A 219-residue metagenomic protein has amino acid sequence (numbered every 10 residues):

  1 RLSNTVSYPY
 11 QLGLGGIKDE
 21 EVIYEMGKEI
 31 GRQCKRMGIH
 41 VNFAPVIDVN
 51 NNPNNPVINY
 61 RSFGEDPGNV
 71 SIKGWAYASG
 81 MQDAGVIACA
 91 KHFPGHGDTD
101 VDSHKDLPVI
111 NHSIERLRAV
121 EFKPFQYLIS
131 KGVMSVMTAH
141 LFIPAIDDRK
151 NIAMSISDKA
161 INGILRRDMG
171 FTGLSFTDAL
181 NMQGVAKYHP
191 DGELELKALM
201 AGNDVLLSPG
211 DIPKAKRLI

Functional and structural regions predicted by a protein language model:
R1-V6, I23-N50, V70-P94: Glycine-rich, aromatic-flanked loop segments that form ligand/cofactor-binding clefts across common enzyme folds
R1-Y8, H40-Y60, K91-V109, A139-F142: Active-site-proximal loop/short-helix segments that contain or immediately flank catalytic acid/base residue(s)
T5-K18, S62-G64: A charged helix-plus-loop insertion that forms the helical arch/lid used to bind and gate nucleic-acid substrates
Y8-Y10, Y24, Y60, Y77 (+2 more regions): Sequence-level detector for tyrosine residue identity
Q11, I30, I58, D83 (+1 more regions): Alpha-helical hydrophobic/aromatic positions enriched in membrane-embedded helices and signal peptides
L14-E25, I114-L117: A short acidic, glycine-rich active-site loop that binds or catalyzes chemistry on phosphate/adenosine moieties
E65-L218: Second-shell residues forming the walls of enzyme active-site clefts
